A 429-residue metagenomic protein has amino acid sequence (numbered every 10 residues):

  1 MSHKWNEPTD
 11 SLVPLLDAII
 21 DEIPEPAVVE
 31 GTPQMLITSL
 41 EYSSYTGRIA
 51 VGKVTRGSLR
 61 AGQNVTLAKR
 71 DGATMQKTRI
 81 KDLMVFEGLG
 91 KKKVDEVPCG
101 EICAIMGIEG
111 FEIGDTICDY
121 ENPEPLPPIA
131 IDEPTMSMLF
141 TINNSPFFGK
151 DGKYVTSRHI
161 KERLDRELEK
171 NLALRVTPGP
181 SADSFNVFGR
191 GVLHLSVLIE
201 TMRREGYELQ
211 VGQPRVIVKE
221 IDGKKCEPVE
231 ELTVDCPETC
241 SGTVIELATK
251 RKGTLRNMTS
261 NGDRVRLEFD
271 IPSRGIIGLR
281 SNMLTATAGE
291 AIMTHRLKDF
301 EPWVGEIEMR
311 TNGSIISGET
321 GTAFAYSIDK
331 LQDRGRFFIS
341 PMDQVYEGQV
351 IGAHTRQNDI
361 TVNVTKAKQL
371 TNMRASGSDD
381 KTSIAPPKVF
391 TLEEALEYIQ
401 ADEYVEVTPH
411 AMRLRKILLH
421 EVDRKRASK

Functional and structural regions predicted by a protein language model:
M1-K429: Structural and coupling elements of P-loop NTPases
